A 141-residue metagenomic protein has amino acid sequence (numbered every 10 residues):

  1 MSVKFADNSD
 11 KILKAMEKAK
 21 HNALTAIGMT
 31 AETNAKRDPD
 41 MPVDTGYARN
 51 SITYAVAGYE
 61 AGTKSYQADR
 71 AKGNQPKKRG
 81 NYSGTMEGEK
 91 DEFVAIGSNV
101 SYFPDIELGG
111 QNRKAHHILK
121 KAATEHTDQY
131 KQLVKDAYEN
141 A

Functional and structural regions predicted by a protein language model:
M1-A141: Short, Lys/Arg-rich flexible segments
